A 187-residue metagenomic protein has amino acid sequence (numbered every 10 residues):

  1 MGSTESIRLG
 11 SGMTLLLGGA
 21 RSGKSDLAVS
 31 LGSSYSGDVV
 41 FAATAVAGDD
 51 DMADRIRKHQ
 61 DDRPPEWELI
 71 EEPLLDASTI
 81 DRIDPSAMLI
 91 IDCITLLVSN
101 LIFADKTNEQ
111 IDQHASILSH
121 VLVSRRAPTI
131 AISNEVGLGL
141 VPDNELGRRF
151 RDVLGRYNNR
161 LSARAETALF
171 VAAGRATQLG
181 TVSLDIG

Functional and structural regions predicted by a protein language model:
G2-T14: Phosphate-binding P-loop
G12, G37-D38, P85-A87, A127-P128: Short coil/turn segments at beta-strand junctions that form active-site/ligand-binding loops
T14-R82: Conserved P-loop
L15, M88-I90, I130-I132: Structural motif
A28, H59, I90, N134 (+1 more regions): Residue-level signal for inorganic ion chemistry
V39, L89, T167-F170: Short, well-ordered beta-strand core segments
P65-Q113: Helix-adjacent hinge/juxtasegments
L74, V98-G187: Replace "adjacent to P-loop NTPase cores in ATP/GTP-dependent enzymes" with "adjacent to NTP-binding cores
